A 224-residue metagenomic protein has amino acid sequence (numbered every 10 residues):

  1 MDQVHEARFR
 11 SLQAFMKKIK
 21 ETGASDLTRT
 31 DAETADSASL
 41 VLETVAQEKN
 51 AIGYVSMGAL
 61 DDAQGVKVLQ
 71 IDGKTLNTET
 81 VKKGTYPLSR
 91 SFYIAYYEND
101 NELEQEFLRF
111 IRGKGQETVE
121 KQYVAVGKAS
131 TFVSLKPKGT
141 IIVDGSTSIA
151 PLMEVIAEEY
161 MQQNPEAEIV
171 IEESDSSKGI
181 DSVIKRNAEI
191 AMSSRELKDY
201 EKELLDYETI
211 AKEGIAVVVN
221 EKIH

Functional and structural regions predicted by a protein language model:
M1-H224: Exported/periplasmic ABC-transporter solute-binding proteins
